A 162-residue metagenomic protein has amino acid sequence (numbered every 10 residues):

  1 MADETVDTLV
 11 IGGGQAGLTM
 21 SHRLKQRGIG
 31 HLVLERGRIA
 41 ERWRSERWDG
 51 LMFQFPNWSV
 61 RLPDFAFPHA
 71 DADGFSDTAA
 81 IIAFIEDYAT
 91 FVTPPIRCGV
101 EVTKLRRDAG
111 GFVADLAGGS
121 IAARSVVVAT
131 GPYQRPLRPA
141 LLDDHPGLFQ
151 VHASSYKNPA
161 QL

Functional and structural regions predicted by a protein language model:
E4-V33: N-terminal Rossmann-like FAD-binding beta1-loop-alpha1 element of flavoenzymes
E4-V6, L116-S125, L162: Core beta-strand elements of the Rossmann-like FAD/NAD(P) dinucleotide-binding domain in flavoenzyme oxidoreductases
L9-I11, S120-Q134: Short hydrophobic core segments
I29-E35, W43, V128: Short beta-strand "acidic-cap" motif of Rossmann-like dinucleotide-binding folds
G30, E41-A83: Glycine-rich active-site loop/strand segments that organize a redox cofactor
D77, T130-L162: Glycine-rich dinucleotide-binding loop and its adjacent helix/turn
A79-I96, V102, A160: Helical element adjacent to the flavin cofactor pocket in flavoenzyme catalytic cores
C98-F112: A conserved short coil-to-beta-strand element within the FAD-binding core of flavoproteins
